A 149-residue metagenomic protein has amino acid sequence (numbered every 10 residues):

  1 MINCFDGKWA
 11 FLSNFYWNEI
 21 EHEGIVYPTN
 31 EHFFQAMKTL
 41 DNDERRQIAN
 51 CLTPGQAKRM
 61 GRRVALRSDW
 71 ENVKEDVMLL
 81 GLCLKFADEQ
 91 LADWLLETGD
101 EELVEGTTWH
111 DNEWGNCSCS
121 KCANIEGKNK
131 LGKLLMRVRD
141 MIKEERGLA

Functional and structural regions predicted by a protein language model:
M1-A149: Charged, low-complexity intrinsically disordered segments
